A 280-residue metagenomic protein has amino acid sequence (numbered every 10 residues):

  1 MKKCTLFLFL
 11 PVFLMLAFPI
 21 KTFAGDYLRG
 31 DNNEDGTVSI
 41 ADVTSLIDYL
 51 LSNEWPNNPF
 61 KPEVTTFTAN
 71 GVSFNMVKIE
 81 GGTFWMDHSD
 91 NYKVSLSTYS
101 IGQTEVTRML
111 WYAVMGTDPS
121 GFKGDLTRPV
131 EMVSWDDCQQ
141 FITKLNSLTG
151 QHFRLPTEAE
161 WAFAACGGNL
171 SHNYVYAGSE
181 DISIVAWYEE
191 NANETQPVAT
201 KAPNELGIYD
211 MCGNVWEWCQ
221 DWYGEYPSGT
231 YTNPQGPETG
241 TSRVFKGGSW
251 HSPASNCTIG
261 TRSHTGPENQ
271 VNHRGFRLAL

Functional and structural regions predicted by a protein language model:
M1-F9: Bacterial N-terminal signal peptides that target proteins for export
L8-A17: Bacterial N-terminal signal peptides
F18-A24: Sec/Tat signal peptide C-region and signal peptidase I cleavage site
G25-D26, N32-P59, Y112, D136-T143: Alpha-helical segments with a strong preference for the paired helices of cellulosomal dockerin domains
A69-S120, S134-D136, C212-G213: A short glycine-rich, aromatic-capped structural motif
G121-D125: Surface-exposed, flexible coil segments in extracellular/virion-facing regions
M132-T261, Q270-N272: Functional-site microenvironments in short loops/helix caps that host divalent-cation chemistry
V271-L280: Short, structured beta-strand segments at or near domain termini in extracellular proteins/domains
